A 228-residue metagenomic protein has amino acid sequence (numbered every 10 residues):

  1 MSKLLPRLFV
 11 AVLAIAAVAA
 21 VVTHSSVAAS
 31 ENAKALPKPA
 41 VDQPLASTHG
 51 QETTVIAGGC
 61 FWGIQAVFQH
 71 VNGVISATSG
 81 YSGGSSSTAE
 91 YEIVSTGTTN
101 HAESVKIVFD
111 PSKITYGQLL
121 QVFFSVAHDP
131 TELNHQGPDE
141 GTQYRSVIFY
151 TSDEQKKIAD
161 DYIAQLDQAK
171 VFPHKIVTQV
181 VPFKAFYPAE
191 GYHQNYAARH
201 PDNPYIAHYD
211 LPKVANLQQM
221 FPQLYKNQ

Functional and structural regions predicted by a protein language model:
S2-Q228: Flexible coil/turn and secondary-structure edge motifs
